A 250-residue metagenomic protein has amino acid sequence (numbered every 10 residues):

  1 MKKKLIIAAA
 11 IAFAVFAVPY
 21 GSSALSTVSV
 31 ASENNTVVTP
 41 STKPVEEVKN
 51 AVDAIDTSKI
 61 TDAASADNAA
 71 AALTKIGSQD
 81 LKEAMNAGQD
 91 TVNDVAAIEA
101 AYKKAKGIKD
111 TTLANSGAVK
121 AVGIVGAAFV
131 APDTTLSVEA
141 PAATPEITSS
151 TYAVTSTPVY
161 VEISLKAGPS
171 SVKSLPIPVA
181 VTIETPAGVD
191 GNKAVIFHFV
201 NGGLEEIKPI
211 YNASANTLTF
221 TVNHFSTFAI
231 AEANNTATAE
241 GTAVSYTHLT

Functional and structural regions predicted by a protein language model:
K2-S22: Gram-negative bacterial Sec-dependent N-terminal signal peptides
V18-E33: Sec-dependent signal peptide cleavage junction
E33-T112: Extracellular GAIN/GPS-associated region
S116, A143-A194, V200: Proteolytic processing hotspots in large secreted/extracellular or virion-associated proteins and select intracellular
G202-P209: Surface-exposed loop/edge segments in extracytoplasmic proteins
N216-L218: Short strand-edge motifs at loop-to-beta-strand transitions and within beta-strands of extracellular beta-rich domains
F220-A237: C-terminal beta-strand-rich structural cap/linker in extracellular carbohydrate-active enzymes
T247-T250: Conserved small/polar residues in nucleotide/adenosyl-binding loops
